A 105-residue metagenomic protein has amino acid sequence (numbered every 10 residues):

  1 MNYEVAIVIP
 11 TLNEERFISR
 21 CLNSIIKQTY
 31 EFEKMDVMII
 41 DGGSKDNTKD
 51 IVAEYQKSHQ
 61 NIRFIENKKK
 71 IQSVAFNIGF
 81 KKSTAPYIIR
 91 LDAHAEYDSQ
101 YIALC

Functional and structural regions predicted by a protein language model:
M1-S24: N-proximal low-complexity "stem/linker" segments adjacent to membrane-targeting elements
R16-S19, D46-E54, Q100: Acidic helix N-cap motif at the loop->helix transition within catalytic regions of sugar-transfer enzymes
S24-E33: Short, acidic, metal-binding catalytic loop of nucleotide-sugar glycosyltransferases
I25, Y101-C105: A short, amphipathic alpha-helix embedded in the catalytic core of nucleotide-handling enzymes
K34-G43, I65-N67: Short beta-strand/loop segment that forms part of the nucleotide-sugar
D41-D50, D92-A95: A conserved acidic beta->alpha catalytic loop
N67-S83: Glycine-rich, basic loop-to-helix element that forms the pyrophosphate-binding segment of sugar-nucleotide handling
I88: Short aromatic/hydrophobic "clamp" motif used to bind/position activated sugar donors
